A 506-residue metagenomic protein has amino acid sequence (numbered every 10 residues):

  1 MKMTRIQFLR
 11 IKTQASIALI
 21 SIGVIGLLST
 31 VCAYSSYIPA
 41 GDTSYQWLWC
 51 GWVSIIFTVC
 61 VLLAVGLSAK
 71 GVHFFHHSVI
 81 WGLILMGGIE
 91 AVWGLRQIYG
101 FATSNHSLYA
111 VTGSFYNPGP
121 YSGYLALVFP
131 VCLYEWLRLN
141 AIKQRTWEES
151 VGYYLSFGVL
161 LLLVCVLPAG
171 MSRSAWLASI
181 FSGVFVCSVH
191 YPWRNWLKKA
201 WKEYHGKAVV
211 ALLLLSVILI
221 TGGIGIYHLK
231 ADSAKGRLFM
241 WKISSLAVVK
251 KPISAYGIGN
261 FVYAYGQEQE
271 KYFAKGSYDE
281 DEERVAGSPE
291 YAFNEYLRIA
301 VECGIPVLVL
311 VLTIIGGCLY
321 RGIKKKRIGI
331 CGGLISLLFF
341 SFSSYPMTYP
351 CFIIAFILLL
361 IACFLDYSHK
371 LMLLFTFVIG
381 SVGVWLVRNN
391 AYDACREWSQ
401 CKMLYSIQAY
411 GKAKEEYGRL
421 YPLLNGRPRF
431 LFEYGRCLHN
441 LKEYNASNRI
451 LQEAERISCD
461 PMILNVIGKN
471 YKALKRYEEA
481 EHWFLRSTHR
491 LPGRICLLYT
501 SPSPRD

Functional and structural regions predicted by a protein language model:
M1-L85, E135-F157, C187-V209, F364-R436 (+5 more regions): Transmembrane signal-anchor hairpin modules in multi-pass inner-membrane enzymes, especially those that act on
L9-R10, I17-S36, W49-G66, F74-S107 (+6 more regions): Alpha-helical transmembrane segments of multi-pass inner-membrane proteins
S104-Y109, I258-V301: Interfacial juxtamembrane loops and adjacent helix segments that form the catalytic/substrate-binding surfaces
V164-M171, A175-S179, G183-K250, I258 (+1 more regions): A membrane-periplasm/extracellular boundary helix in multi-pass inner-membrane enzymes that assemble envelope glycans
I315-C395: Long, contiguous interaction/recruitment modules in multidomain scaffold/adaptor proteins
N425, S458-C459, P492: Short coil turns that delineate tetratricopeptide repeat
Y499-D506: Conserved small/polar residues in nucleotide/adenosyl-binding loops
